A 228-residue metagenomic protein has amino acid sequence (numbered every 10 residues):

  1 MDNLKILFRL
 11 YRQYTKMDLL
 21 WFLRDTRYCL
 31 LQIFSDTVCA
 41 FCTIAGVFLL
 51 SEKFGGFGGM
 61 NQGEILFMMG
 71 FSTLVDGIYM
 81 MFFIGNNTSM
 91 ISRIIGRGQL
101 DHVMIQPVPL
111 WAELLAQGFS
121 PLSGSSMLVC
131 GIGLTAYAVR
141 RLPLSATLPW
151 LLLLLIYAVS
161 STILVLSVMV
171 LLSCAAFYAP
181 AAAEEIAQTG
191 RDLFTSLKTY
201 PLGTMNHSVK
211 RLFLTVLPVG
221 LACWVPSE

Functional and structural regions predicted by a protein language model:
M1-E228: Hydrophobic transmembrane alpha-helices and immediately adjacent juxtamembrane helices of multi-pass inner-membrane
